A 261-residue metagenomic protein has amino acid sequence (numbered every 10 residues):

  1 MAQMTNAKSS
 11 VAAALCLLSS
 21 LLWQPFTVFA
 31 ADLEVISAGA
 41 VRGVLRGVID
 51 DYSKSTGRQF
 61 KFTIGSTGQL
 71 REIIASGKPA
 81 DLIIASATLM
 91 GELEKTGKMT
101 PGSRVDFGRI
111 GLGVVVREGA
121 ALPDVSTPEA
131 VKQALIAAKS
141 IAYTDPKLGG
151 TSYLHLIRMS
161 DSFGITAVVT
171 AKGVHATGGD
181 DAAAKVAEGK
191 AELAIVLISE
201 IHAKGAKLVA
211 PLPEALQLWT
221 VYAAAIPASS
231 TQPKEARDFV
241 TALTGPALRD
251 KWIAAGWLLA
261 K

Functional and structural regions predicted by a protein language model:
M1-K8: N-terminal secretory signal peptides that target proteins for export/translocation
A12-T27: Bacterial N-terminal signal peptides
V28-S76, A87-G97, V105-I110, V116-K261: Exported/periplasmic ABC-transporter solute-binding proteins
T100: Active-site acidic carboxylates
